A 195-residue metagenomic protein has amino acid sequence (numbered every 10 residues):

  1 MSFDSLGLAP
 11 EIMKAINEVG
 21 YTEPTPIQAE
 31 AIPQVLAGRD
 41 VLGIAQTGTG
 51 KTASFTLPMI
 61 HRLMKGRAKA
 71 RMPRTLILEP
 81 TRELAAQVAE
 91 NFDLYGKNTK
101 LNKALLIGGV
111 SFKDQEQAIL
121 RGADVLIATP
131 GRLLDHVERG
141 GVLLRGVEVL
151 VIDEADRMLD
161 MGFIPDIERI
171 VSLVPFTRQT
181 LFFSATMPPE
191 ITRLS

Functional and structural regions predicted by a protein language model:
M1-I44, D153: Conserved pre-motif I regulatory segment
S5, P10-Y21, A68-E138, G146-V149 (+1 more regions): Conserved nucleic-acid-binding Ia/Ib motif block in the N-terminal RecA-like helicase ATPase lobe
A29-V41, T52-K69, A86, N91-Y95 (+3 more regions): Walker A/P-loop NTP-binding motif
L42-I44, L76, L181: Short hydrophobic/aromatic beta-strand immediately N-terminal to the Walker A/P-loop
A45-T49: The conserved Walker
T56, I77-E79, I127, D160 (+1 more regions): Hydrophobic beta-strand core positions in alpha/beta domains
L143-I152, D156-S195: Post-DEXD/H (motif II) to motif III coupling segment of the RecA-like Helicase ATP-binding lobe
